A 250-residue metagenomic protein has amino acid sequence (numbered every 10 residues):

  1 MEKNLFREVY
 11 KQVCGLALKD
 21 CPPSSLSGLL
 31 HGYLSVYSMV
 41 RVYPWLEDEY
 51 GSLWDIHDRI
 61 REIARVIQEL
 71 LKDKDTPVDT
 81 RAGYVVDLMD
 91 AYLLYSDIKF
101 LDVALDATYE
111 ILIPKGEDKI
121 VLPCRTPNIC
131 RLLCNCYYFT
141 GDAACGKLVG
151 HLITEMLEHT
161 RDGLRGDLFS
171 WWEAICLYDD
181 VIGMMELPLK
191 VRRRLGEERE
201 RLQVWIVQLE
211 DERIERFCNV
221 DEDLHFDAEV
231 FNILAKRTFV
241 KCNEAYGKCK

Functional and structural regions predicted by a protein language model:
M1-K250: Glycan-recognition and catalytic cores of secretory/periplasmic carbohydrate-active enzymes
